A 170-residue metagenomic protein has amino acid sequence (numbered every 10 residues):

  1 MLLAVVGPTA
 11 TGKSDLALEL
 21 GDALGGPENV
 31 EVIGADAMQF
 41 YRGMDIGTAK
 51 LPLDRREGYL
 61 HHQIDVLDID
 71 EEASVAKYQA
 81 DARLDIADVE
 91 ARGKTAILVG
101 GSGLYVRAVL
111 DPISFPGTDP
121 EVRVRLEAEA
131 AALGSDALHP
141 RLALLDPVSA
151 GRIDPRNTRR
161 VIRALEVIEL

Functional and structural regions predicted by a protein language model:
M1-L170: Phosphate/pyrophosphate-binding catalytic cores of soluble transferases and nucleic-acid-acting enzymes
